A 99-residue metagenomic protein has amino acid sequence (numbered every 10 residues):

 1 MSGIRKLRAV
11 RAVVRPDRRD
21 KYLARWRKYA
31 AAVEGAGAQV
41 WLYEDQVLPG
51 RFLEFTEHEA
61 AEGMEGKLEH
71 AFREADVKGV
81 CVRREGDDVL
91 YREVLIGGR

Functional and structural regions predicted by a protein language model:
M1-I4, D20: Short, low-complexity N-terminal intrinsically disordered segments enriched in polar/charged residues
I4-R15: Short glycine-/aliphatic-rich beta-strand segments at the starts of folded cytosolic domains
V13-A24: Short, surface-exposed ligand-recognition loops at beta-strand->loop->(often short) alpha-helix junctions that present
P16-R18, L48, A60-E62: Residues that cap or initiate secondary-structure elements
K28-W41, E57-Y91: An amphipathic, aromatic/His-enriched active-site/gating alpha helix that lines ligand/cofactor pockets
Y43-P49: A short beta-turn/loop motif at secondary-structure boundaries
L90-R99: Short, low-order "capping/linker" segments at domain edges
